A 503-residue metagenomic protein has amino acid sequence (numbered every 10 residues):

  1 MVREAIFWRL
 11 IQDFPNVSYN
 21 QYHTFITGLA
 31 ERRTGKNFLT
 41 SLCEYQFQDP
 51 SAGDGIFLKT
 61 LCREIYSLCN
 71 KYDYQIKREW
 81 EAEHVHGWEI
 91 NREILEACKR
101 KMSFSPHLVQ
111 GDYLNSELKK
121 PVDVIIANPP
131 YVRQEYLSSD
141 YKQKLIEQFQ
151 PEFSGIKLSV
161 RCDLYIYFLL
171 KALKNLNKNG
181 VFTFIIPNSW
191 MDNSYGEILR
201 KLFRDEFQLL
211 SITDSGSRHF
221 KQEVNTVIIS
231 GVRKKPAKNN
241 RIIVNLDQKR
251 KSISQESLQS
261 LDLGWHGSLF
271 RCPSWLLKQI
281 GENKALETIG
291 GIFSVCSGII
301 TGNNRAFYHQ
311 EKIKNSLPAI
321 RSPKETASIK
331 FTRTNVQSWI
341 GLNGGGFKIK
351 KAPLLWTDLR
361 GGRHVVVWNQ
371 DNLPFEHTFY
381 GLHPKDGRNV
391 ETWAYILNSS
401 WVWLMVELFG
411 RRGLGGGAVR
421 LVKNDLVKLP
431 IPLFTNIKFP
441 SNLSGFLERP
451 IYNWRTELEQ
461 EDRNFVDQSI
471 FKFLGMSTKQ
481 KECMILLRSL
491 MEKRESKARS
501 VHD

Functional and structural regions predicted by a protein language model:
M1-R78, E83-K101, D112, D192-L199 (+3 more regions): Class I S-adenosyl-L-methionine
G35-N37, D73-Q75, Y113, D214-H219 (+2 more regions): Catalytic micro-motifs at enzyme active sites that drive phosphoryl/nucleotidyl and oxygen chemistry
E44-S51, H84, P151-K157, F184 (+4 more regions): Glycine- and acidic
Y45, E83, P106, V122-D123 (+1 more regions): Conserved acidic residues
S51-K59, Y66, I90-E96, S103-S105 (+3 more regions): Signature of N6-adenine DNA methyltransferases within the class I
S274-F439, L443-G445: Polybasic, glycine- and aromatic-enriched phosphate-binding surface used to engage nucleic acids
S496-D503: Long, His/Glu/Asp-enriched segments that create or flank divalent metal/ion-associated functional microenvironments
